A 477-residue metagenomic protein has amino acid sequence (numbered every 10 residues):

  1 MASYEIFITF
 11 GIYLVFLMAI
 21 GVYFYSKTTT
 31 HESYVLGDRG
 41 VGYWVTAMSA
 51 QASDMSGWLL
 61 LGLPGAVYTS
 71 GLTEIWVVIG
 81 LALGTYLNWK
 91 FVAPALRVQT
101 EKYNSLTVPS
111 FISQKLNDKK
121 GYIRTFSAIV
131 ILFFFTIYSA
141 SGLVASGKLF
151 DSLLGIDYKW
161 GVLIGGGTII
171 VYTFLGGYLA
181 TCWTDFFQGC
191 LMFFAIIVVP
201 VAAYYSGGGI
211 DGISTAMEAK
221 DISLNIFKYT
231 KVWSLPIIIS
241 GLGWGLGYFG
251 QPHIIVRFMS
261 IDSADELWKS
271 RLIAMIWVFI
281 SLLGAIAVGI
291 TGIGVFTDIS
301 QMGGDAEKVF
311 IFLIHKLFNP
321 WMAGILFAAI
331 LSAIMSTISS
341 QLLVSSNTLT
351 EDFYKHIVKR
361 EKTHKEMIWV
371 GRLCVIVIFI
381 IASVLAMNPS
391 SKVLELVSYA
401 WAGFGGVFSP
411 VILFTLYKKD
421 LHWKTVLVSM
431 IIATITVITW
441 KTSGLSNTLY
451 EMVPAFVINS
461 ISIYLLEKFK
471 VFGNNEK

Functional and structural regions predicted by a protein language model:
M1-K477: Membrane-embedded helix-loop-helix hairpins and adjacent transmembrane boundary segments in multi-pass transporters
